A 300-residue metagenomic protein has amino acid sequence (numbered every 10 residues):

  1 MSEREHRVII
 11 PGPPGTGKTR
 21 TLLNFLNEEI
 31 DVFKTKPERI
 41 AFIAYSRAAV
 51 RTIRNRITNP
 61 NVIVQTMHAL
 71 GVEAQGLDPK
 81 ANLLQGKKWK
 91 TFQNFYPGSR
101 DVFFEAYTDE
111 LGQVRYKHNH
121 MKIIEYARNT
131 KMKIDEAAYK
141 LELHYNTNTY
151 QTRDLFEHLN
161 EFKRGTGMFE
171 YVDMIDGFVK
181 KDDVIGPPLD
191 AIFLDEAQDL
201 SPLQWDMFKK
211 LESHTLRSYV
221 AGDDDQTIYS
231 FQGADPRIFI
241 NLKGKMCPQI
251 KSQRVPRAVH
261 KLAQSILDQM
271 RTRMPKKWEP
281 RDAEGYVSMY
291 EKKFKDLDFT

Functional and structural regions predicted by a protein language model:
M1-K80: P-loop NTPase Walker
M1-P11, T21, T108-F193, P202-M207 (+1 more regions): Accessory N-terminal region flanking or inserted into the helicase ATPase core in nucleic-acid motor proteins
M1-R4, F33-P37, V184-L189, K293-F299: Flexible, charged surface loops at secondary-structure boundaries
I9, G76-G86, K261-L267: Short, surface-exposed amphipathic charged segments that create phosphate/polyanion-binding patches used for binding
P11-N24, Y45-A48, Q65-H68, A191 (+3 more regions): Conserved helicase motor core of SF1/SF2 NTP-dependent helicases
P13, R39, L155-F162, K295-T300: Short, charged N-terminal beta->alpha structural module
N24-V32, N55, D176-D183, D206-S213: Short, well-ordered alpha-helices that flank and scaffold nucleotide-derived cofactor binding pockets
Y45-I123: Conserved P-loop NTPase-based nucleic-acid remodeling module centered on helicase motor cores
